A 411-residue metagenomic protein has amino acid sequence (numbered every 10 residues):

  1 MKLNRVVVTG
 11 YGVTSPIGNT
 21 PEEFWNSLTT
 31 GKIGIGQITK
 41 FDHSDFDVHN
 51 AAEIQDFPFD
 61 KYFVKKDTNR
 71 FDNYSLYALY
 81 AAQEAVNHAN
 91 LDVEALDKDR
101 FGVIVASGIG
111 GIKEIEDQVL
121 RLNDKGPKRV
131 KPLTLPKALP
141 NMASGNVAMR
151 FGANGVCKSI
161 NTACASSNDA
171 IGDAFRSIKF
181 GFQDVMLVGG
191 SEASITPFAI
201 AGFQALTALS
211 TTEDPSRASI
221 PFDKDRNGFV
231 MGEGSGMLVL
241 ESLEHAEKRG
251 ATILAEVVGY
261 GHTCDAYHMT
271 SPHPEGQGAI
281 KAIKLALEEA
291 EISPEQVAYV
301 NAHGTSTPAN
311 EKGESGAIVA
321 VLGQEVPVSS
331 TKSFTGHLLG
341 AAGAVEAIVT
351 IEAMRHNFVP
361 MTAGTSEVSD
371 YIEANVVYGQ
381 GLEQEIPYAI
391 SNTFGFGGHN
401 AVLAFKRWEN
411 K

Functional and structural regions predicted by a protein language model:
M1-D67, E244-L254, I348-T362, K406-K411: ACP-dependent fatty acid/polyketide chain-elongation machinery
R5, K61-F71, V105, K125-K137 (+8 more regions): Cysteine-centered functional microenvironments
R5-T9, K32-G36, D214-A290, Y299 (+1 more regions): Condensing-enzyme catalytic core mediating Claisen C-C bond formation in acyl metabolism
V8, E23-F24, K32-T162, S191-I200 (+1 more regions): Conserved beta-ketoacyl condensing-enzyme motif
G10, L28, A82, V103 (+10 more regions): Conserved small-residue
D47-E53, G110-E114, A193-S219, G261-K281 (+3 more regions): Active-site-adjacent elements of ketosynthase-type condensing enzymes
A78-L91, P140-A143, A148-A153, C157-E192 (+3 more regions): Active-site-proximal alpha-helical scaffold in enzymes
K125-K131, G172, R176, S194-K248 (+3 more regions): Glycine-/small-residue-rich "gating" segment that lines the acyl/pantetheine channel and substrate pocket
